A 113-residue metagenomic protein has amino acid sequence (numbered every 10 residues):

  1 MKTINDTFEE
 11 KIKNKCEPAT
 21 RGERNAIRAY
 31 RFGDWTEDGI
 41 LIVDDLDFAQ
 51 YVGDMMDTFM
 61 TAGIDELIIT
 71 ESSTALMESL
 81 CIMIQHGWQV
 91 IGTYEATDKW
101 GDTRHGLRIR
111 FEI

Functional and structural regions predicted by a protein language model:
M1-A75: N-terminal leader/targeting segments
Q50, E78, G106: Short, well-structured alpha-helical interface segments that form or flank functional binding sites
M56-T58, M77-S79, D98-W100: Generic structural signal for short, flexible, solvent-exposed coil/loop and linker residues
A75-G87: Amphipathic alpha-helical segments
G87-I113: C-terminal edge-of-domain segments
